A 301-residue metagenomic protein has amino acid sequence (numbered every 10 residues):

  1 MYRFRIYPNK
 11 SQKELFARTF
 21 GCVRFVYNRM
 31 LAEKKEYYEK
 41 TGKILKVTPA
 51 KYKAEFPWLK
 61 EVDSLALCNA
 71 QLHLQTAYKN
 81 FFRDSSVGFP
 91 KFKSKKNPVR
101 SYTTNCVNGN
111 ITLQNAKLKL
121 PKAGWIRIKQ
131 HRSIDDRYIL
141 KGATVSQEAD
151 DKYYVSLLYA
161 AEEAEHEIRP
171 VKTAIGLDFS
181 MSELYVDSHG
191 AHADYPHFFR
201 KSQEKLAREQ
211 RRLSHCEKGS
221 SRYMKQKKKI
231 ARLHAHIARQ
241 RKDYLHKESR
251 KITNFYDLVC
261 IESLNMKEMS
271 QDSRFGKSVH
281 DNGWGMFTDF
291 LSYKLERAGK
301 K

Functional and structural regions predicted by a protein language model:
M1-L67: Gly/serine-rich nucleotide phosphate-binding loop at the start of the catalytic core of nucleotide/ADP-ribose-handling
F4-I6, I126-R132, H192-Y195: Generic detection of short hydrophobic beta-strand segments and adjacent strand-loop junctions
R5, H73, Y154-S156: Beta-strand secondary-structure signal
R5, N108-N110, G142-V145, A174-G176 (+2 more regions): Short, surface-exposed charged micro-motifs
L31-Y38, Y78, F82-F89, A161: Long, hydrophobic, amphipathic alpha-helical segments used as structural scaffolds
V47-E148: Acidic carboxylate diad motif detector
D136, A149-K301: Positively charged, helix-rich recognition surfaces that bind polyanionic ligands
